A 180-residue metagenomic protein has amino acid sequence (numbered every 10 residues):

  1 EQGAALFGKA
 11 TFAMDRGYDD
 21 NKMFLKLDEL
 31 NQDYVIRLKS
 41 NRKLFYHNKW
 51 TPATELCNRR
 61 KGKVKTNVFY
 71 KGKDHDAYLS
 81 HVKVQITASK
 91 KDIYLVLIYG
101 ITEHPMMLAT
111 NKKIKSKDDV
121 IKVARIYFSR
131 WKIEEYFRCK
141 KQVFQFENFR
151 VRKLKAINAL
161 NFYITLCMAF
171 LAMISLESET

Functional and structural regions predicted by a protein language model:
E1-T180: Single, function-defining residue in the core of a domain
